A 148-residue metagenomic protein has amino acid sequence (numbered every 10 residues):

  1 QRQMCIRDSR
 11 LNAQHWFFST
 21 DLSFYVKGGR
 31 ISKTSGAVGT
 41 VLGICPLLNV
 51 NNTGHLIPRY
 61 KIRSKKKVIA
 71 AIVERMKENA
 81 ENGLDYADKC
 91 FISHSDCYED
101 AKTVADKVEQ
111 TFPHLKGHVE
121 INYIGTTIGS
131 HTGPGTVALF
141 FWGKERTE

Functional and structural regions predicted by a protein language model:
Q1-Q3, R7-E148: Mixed-charge interfacial surface used for oligomerization/domain docking and macromolecular partner engagement
